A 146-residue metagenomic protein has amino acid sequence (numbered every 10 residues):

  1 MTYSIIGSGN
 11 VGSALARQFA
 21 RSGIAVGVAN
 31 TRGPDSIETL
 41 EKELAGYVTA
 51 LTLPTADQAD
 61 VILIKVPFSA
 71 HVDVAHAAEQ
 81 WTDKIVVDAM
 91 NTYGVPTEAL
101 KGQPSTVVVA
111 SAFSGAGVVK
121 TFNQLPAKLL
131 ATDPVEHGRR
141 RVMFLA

Functional and structural regions predicted by a protein language model:
M1-E43: NAD(P)+-binding Rossmann beta1-loop-alpha1 motif at the extreme N-terminus of oxidoreductases
I24-G27, A59-L63, V142-M143: Short active-site oxyanion
I37, H71-V72, A127: Short, well-ordered alpha-helical microsegments
E41, A45-Y47, L51-I85, A89-V95: Rossmann-like NAD(P)-binding element
E43, L51, S111-V118, V135-A146: Internal alpha-helical scaffold of NAD(P)-dependent oxidoreductase catalytic cores
M90-E136: Rossmann-fold NAD(P)-binding glycine/threonine-rich loop
